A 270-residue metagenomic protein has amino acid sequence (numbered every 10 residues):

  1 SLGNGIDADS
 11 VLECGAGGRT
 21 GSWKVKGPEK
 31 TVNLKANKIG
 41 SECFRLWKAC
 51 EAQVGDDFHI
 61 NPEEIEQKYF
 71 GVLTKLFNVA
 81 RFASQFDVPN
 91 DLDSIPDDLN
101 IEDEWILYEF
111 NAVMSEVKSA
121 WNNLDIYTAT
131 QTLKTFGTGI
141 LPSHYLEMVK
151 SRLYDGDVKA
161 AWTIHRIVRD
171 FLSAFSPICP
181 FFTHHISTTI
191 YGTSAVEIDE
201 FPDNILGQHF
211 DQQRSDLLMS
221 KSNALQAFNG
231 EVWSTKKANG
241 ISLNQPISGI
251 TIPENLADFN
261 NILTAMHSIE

Functional and structural regions predicted by a protein language model:
S1-K30, K38, E64-E270: Feature 926 captures the class I aminoacyl-tRNA synthetase adenylation module centered on the KMSKS loop
K35-N37, E42-A49: Aromatic-rich carbohydrate-recognition surfaces in CAZymes
E51-V54: Short, charge-rich amphipathic alpha-helices with coiled-coil/heptad character
D56-I65: Short, solvent-exposed helix-loop connector elements
